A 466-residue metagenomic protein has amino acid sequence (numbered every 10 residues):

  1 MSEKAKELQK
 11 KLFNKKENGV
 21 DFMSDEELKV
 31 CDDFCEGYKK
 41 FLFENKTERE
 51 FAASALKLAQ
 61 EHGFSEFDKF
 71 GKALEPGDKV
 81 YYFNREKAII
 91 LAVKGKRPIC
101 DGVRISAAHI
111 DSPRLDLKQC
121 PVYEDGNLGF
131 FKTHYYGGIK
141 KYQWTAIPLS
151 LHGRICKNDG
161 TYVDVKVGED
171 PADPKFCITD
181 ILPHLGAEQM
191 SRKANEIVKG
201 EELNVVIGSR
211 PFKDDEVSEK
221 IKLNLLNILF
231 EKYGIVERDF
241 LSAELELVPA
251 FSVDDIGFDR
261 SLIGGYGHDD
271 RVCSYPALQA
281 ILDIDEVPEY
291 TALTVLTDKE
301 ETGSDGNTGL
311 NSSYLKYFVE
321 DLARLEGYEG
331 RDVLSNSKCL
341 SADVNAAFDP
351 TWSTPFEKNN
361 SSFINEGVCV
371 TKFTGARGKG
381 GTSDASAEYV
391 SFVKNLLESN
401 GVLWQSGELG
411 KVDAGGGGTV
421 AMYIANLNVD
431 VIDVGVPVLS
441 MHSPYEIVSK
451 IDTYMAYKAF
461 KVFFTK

Functional and structural regions predicted by a protein language model:
M1-K466: N-terminal hydrophobic/helix-forming segments and targeting peptides
